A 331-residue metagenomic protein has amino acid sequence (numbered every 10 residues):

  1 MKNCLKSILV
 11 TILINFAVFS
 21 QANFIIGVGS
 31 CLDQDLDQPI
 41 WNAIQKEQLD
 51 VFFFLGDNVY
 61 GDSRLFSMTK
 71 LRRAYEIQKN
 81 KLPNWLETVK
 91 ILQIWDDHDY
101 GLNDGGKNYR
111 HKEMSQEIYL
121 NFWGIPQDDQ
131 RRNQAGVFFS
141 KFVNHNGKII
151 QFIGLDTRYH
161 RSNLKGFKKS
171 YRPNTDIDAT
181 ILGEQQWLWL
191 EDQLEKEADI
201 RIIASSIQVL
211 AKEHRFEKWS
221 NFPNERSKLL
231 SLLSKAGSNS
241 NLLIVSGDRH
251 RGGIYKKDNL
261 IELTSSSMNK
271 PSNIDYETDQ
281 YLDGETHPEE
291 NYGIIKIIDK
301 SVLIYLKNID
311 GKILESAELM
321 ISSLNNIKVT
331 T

Functional and structural regions predicted by a protein language model:
M1-K2, T331: Accessible peptide chain termini
K2-T11: Sec-dependent signal peptide recognition, specifically the positively charged N-region followed immediately by
C4, F16, N326-I327: Short linear motifs in intrinsically disordered/low-complexity regions
I12-S20: Hydrophobic h-region of N-terminal signal peptides that target proteins for export in Gram-negative bacteria
Q21-T331: Metal-dependent phosphoester/phosphodiester hydrolase catalytic core
